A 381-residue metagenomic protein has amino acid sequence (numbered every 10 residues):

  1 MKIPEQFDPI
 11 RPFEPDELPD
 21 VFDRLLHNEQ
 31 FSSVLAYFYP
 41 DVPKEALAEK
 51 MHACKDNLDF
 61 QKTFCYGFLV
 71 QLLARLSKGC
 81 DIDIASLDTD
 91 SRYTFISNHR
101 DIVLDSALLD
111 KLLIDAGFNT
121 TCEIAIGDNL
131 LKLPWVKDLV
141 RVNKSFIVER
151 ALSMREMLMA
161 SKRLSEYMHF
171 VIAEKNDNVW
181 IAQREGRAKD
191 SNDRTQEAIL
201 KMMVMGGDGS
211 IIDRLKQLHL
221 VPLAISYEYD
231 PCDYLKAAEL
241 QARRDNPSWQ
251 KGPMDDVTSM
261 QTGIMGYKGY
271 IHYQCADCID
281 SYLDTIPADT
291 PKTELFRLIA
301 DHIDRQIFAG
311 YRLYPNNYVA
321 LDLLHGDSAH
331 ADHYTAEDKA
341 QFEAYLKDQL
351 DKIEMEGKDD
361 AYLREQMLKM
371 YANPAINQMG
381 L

Functional and structural regions predicted by a protein language model:
M1-Y93, H99-D110, I114, T121 (+3 more regions): Membrane-anchoring hydrophobic helices of lipid-metabolizing enzymes
P4, P12-P15, P19, P231 (+3 more regions): Proline-rich intrinsically disordered, low-complexity coils
D41, C54, G206-G207, Q306 (+1 more regions): Alpha-helix boundary/capping residues
L58, F68, L72-D280, D332 (+1 more regions): Soluble catalytic domains of membrane acyltransferases
D245-D322: A cross-taxonomic marker for long C-terminal extensions/tails that follow the last structured domain
L295, I307-L381: Long, low-complexity C-terminal extensions of enzymes
